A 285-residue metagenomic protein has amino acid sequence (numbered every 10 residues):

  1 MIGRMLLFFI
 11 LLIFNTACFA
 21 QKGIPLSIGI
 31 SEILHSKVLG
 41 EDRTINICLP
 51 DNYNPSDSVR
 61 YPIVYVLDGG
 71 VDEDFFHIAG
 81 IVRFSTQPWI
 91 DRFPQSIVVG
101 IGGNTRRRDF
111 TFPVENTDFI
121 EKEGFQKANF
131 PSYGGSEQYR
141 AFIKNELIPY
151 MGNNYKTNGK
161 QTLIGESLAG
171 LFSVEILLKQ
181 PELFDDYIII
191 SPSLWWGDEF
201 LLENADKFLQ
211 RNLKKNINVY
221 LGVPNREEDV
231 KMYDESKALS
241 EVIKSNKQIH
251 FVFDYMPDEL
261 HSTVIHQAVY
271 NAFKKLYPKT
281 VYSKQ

Functional and structural regions predicted by a protein language model:
M1-I24: Bacterial Sec-dependent N-terminal signal peptides
Q21-Q285: Non-catalytic cap/lid and distal C-terminal segments of serine-dependent acyl enzymes
